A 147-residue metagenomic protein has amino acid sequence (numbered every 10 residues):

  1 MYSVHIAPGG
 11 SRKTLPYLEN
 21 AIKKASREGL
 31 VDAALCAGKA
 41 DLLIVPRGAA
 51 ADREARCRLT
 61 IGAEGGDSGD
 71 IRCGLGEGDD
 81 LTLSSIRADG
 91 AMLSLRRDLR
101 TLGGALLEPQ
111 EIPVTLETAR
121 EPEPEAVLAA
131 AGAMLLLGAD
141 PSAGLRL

Functional and structural regions predicted by a protein language model:
M1-D67: Phosphate-binding loop of NTP-binding sites
C73-L147: Adenine nucleotide phosphate-binding catalytic loops in nucleotide-utilizing enzymes
